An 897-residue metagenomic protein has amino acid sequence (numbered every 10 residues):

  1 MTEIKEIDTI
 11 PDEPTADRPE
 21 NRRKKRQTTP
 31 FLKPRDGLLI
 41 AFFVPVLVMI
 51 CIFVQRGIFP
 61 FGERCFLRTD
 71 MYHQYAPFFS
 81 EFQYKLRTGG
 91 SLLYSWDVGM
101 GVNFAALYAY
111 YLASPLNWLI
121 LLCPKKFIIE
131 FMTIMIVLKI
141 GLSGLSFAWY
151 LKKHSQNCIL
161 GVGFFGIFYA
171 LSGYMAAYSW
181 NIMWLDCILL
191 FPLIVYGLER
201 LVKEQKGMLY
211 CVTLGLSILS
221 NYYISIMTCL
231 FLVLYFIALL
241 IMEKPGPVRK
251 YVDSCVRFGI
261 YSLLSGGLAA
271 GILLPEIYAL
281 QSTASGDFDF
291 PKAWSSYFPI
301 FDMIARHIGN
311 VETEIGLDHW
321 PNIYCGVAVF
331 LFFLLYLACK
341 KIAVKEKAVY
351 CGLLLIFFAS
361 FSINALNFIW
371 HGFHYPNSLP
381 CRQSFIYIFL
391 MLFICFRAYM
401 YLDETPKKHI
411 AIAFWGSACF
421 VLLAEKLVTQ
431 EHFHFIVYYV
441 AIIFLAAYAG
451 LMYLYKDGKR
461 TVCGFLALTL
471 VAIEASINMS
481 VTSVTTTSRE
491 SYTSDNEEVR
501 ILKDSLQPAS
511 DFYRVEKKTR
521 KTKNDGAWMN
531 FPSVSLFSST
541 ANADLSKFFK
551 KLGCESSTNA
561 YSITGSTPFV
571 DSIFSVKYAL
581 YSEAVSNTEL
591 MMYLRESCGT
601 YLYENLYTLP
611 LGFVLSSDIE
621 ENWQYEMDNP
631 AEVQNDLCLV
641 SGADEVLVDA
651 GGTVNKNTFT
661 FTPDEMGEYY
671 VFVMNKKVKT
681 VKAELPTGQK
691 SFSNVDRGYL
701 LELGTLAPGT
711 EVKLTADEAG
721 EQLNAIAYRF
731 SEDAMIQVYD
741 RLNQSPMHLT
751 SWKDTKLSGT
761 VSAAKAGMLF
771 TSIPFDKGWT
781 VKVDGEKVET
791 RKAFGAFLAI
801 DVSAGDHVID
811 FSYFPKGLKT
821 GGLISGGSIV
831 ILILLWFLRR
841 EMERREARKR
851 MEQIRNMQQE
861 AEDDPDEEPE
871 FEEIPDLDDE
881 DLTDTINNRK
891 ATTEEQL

Functional and structural regions predicted by a protein language model:
M1-I58, D253, R257, D457-A467 (+3 more regions): Start-transfer (signal-anchor) and selected internal transmembrane alpha helices of multi-pass inner/ER membrane
K24-V102, T487-A527: Hydrophobic alpha-helical membrane-insertion signals
P30-L32, F78, L639-E872, E894-L897: Active-site-proximal, structured, solvent-exposed surfaces of multi-pass membrane proteins that position macromolecular
P45, I136-H154, C158-E243, S254-I277 (+2 more regions): Membrane-embedded helix bundles of polyisoprenyl
Q55-S155, I159-P192, L216-S220, V311-H319: Active-site lumenal/periplasmic loops and adjacent helix-entry segments of GT-C-fold, multi-pass membrane
T69, H73-L86, P115, S254-R257 (+6 more regions): Periplasmic/ER-lumenal interhelical loops and adjacent helix-loop junctions in multi-pass membrane proteins
Q205, I224, A348-F368, H374-E498 (+1 more regions): Contiguous transmembrane helix-bundle modules in multi-pass membrane proteins
L470-E490, D504-F574, Y607-P610, V614-D636 (+3 more regions): Extracytoplasmic/lumenal acceptor-recognition loop(s) of multi-pass membrane glycoenzymes
